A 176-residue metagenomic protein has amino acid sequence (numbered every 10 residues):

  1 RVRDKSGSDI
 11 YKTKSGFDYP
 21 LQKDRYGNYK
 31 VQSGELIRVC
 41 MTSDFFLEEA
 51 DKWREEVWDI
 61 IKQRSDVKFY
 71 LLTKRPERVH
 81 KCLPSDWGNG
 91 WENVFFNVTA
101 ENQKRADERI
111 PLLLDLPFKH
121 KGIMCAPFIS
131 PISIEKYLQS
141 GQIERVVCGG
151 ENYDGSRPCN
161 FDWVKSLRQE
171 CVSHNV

Functional and structural regions predicted by a protein language model:
R1-V94, Q103, I132-S140, R157: Conserved Radical SAM active-site core
L36, K68, H120-G122, R145: Residues at the N-termini of beta-strands
V39, L71, F96, L113 (+2 more regions): Conserved, mostly hydrophobic/aromatic
K52, L112-K119, C159: Surface-exposed flexible segments
W53-I60, R109-L112, W163-L167: A general structural detector for well-ordered alpha-helical segments in enzyme core domains, enriched
G90-F95, P117-C125, H174-N175: Short beta-strand/loop segments at the ligand-binding rim of alpha/beta enzyme cores
V98-A100: RecA-like P-loop NTPase motor core of helicase/translocase proteins
D115, I129, I134-V176: Auxiliary Fe-S-binding modules of radical SAM enzymes
